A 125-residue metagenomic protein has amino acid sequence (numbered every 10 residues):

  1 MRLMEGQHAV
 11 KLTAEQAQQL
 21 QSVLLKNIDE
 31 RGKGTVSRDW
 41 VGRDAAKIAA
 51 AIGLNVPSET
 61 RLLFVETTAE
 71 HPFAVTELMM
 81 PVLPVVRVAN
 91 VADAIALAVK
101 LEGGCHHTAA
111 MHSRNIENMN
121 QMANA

Functional and structural regions predicted by a protein language model:
M1-A69: ALDH superfamily catalytic-core signature
L54-A125: Conserved C-terminal structural/oligomerization subdomain of aldehyde/semialdehyde dehydrogenase
